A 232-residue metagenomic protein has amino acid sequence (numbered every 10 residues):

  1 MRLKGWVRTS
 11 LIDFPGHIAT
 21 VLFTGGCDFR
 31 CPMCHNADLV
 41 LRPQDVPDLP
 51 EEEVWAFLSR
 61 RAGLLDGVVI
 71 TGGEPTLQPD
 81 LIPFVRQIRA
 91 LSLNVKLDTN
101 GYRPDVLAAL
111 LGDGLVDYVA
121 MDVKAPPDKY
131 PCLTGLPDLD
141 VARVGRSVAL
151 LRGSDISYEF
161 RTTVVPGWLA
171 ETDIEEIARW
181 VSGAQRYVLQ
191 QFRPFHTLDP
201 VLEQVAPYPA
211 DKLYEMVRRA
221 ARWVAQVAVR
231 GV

Functional and structural regions predicted by a protein language model:
M1-I18: Short, charged low-complexity linear segments at domain edges
L3-W6, E52, D98-N100: Short gly/ser/thr-rich secondary-structure transition/capping motifs
W6, Q190-F192, V229-V232: Conserved beta-strand termini and adjacent loop/short-helix elements that scaffold enzyme active sites in alpha/beta
F14-L49: Canonical Radical SAM [4Fe-4S] cluster-binding loop centered on the CxxxCxxC motif and its immediate flanking residues
F23, H35, T71-G73, R161: A secondary-structure boundary/capping signal
A37-V68: Conserved alpha-helical substructure of the radical SAM core
W55-G67, T76-M216: Conserved AdoMet/S-adenosylmethionine-binding subsite of the radical SAM
K212-V232: A C-terminal junction/extension of Radical SAM enzymes
